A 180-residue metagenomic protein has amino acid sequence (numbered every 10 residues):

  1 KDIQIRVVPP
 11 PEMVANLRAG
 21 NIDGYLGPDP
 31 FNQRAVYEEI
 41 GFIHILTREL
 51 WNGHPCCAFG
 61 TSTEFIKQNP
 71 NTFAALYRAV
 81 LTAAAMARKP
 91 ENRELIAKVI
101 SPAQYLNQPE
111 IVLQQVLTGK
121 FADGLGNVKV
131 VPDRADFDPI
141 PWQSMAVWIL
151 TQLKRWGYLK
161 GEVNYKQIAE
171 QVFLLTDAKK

Functional and structural regions predicted by a protein language model:
K1-I5, Y37-E38, K154: Ligand-binding cleft/hinge of the Venus flytrap
D2-A19, P30: Short helix-initiation/N-cap motifs at beta->coil->alpha
P9-P10, L26-Q33, E38, P55 (+1 more regions): Beta->alpha turn/N-cap motifs
D23-P28, I43-H44: Paired acidic/hydrophobic, glycine-rich loop segments that form the ligand-binding mouth/hinge of periplasmic-binding
R34-R48: Ligand-binding "clamshell"
Q68-L174: Secondary-structure end/capping motifs
